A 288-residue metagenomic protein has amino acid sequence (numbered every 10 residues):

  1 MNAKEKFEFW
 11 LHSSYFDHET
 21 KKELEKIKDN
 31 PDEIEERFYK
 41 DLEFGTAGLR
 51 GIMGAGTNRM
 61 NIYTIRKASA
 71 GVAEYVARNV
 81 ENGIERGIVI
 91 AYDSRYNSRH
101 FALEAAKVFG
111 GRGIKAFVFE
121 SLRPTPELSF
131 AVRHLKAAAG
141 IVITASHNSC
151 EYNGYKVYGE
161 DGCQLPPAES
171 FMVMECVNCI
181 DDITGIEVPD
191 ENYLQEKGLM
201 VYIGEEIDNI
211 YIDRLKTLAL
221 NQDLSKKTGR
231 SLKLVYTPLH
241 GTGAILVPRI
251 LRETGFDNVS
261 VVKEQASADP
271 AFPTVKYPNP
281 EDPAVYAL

Functional and structural regions predicted by a protein language model:
M1-K4: Catalytic cores of phosphodiester-bond-cleaving enzymes
K6-A105, Q195-S231, T242: An N-terminal, well-structured beta->alpha segment
F16, L49-G51, G56-N58, R95 (+6 more regions): Short, glycine-/Ser/Thr-/acidic-enriched flexible segments
E33-F38, L42, N153-V285: Gly/Ser/Thr-enriched, mixed-charge loops and adjacent short helices that form phosphate/oxyanion-binding elements
K67-G71, V108, E127, M172: Generic beta-strand or strand-like secondary-structure segments
V89-Y152, I250-L288: N-terminal small/polar loop signature for handling phosphorylated ligands or for N-terminal nucleophile
